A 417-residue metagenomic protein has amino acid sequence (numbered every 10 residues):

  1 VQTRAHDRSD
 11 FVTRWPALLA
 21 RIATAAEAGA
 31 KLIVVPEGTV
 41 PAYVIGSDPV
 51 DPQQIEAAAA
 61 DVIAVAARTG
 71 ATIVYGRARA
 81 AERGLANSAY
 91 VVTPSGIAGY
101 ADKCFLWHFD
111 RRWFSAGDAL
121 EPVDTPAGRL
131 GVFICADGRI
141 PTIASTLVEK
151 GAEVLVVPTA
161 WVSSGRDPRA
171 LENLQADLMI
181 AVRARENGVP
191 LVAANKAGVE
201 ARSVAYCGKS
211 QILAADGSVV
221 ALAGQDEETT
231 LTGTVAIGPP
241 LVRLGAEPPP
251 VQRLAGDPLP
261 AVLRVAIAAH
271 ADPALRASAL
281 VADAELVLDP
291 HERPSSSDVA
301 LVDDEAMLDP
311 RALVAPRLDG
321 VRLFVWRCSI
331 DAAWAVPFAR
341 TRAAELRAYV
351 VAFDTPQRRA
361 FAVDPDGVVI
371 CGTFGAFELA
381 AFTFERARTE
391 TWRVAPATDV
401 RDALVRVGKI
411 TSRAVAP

Functional and structural regions predicted by a protein language model:
V1-A5, G256-D272: Short beta-strand segments enriched in small/hydrophobic residues
Q2-R4, P36, D102, N195 (+4 more regions): Residue-level recognition of beta-strand->loop/alpha-helix junctions
T3-H6, A78-A80, K103-C104, C135 (+2 more regions): Active-site beta-loop-alpha junctions enriched in small/polar residues
R8-I97, W161-V189, A266, H270-L301 (+1 more regions): Cys-nucleophile CN-hydrolase/nitrilase-fold catalytic domain and related Cys-dependent amidase chemistry that acts on
P41, S47, Y90, A101-W107 (+3 more regions): Short beta->alpha transition motifs characteristic of CBS
I55-V74, R139-E228, L286, D309-E378: CN hydrolase (nitrilase-like) catalytic-core segments centered on the catalytic cysteine and neighboring Lys/Glu
A80-V154, P158-T159, S163-L178, A236-G256 (+9 more regions): Active-site catalytic loop in hydrolytic enzyme cores
W113-F114, P122, R183, P190-L263 (+1 more regions): C-terminal beta-strand edge segments of enzyme domains
